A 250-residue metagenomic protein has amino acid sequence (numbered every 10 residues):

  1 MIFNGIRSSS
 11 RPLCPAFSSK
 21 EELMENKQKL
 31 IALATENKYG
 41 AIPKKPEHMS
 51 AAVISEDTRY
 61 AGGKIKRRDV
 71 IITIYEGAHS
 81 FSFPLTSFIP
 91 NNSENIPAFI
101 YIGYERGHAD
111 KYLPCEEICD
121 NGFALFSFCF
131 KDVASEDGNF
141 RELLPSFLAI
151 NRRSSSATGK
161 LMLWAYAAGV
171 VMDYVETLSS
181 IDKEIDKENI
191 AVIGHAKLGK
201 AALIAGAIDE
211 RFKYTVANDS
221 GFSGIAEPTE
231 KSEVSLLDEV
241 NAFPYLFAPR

Functional and structural regions predicted by a protein language model:
M1-S82: N-terminal targeting or regulatory segments adjacent to alpha/beta-hydrolase or S9 domains
T58-L113: Glycine-rich active-site/cofactor-binding loop and its immediate structural neighborhood
E94, F99-S179, P228-E230: Cap/lid segment of the alpha/beta-hydrolase catalytic domain
F128, I193-H195, A217-S220: Generic beta-strand/beta-sheet core signal
K160, A196-K200, S220: Active-site loop->helix "elbow" adjoining a glycine-rich segment at hydrolase catalytic centers
A168, G199-E210: Short glycine-enriched nucleophile-adjacent loop and the immediately C-terminal alpha-helix near the catalytic center
K183-A196: Alpha/beta-hydrolase fold nucleophile elbow
Y214-R250: Mobile cap/lid helix-loop segments that gate and shape the active-site cleft of serine hydrolases
